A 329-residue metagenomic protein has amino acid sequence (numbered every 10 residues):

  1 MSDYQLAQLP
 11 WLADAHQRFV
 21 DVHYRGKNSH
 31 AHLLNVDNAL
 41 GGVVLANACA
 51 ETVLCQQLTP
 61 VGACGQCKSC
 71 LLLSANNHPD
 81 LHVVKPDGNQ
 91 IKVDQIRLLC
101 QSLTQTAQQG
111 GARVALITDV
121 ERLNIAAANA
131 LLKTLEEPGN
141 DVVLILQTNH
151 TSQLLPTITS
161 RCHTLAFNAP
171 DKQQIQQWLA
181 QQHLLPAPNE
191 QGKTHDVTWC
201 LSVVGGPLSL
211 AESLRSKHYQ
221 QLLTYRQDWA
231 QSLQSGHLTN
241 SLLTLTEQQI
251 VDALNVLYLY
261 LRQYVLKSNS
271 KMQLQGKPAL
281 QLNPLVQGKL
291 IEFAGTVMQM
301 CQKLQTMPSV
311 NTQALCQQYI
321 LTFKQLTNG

Functional and structural regions predicted by a protein language model:
M1-A126: Clamp-loader machinery-focused feature within the broader ASCE/P-loop NTPase space
M1-T52, S69-L72, N140-V142, N149-G329: Charged, glycine-rich active-site and insertion segments that engage polyanionic ligands
Q101, K133, S160: Conserved adenine-binding aromatic site and its adjacent loop/helix in ATP-hydrolyzing domains
T104, N129-L146: Conserved catalytic/switch belt of AAA+ P-loop NTPases
T118-N124, N129-L132, E136, S152: Catalytic acidic motif of RecA-like/P-loop NTPases
